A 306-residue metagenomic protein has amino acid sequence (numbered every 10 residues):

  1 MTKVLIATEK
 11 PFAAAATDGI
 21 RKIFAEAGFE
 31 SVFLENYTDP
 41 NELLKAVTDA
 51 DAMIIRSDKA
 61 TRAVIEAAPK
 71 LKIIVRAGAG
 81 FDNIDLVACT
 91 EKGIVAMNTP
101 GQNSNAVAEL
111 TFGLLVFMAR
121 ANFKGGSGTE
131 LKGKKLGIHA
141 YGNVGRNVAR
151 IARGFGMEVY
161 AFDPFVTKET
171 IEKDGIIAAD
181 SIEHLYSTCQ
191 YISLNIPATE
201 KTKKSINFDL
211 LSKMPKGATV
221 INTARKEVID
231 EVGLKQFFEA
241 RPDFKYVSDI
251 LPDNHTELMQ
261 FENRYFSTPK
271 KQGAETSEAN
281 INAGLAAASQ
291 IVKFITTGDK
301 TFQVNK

Functional and structural regions predicted by a protein language model:
M1, L71, K132-K135, G217: Phosphate-coordination loops involved in phosphoryl transfer and adenosine-cofactor binding
M1-A50, E158-Y160: N-terminal glycine-/charge-rich "phosphate-binding" loop or analogous flexible N-terminal tail
V32, D51-T129: Phosphate/diphosphate ligand-binding glycine-rich loop within oxidoreductases
T61-E66, V166-Q260: Rossmann-like adenosine-cofactor binding region
A96, L110, F208, K216-K306: Rossmann-like dinucleotide-binding domain for NAD(H)/NADP(H)
A108-K124, A152-M157, L285-D299: Oxidoreductase and adenylate-handling cofactor-binding alpha/beta cores
M118-G154, G175: Glycine-rich NAD(P)-binding loop of Rossmann-like domains
G154-E172: NAD(P)-binding Rossmann-fold cofactor-contacting core
